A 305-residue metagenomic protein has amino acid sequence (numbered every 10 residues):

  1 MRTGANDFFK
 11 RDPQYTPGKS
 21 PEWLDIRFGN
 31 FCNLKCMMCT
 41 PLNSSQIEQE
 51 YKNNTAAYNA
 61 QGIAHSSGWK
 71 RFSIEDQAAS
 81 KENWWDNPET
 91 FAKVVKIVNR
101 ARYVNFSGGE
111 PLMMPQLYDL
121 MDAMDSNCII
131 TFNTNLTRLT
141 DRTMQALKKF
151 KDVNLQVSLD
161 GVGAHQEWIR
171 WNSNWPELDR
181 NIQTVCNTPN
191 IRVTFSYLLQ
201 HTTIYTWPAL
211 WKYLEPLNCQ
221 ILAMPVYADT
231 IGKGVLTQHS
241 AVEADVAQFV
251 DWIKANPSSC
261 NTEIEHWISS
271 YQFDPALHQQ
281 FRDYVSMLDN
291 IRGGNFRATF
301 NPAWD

Functional and structural regions predicted by a protein language model:
M1-K81, I97-V98, C260-D305: N-terminal pre-core extensions flanking Radical SAM catalytic domains
A5-F9, D86-P88, L139: Short amphipathic alpha-helical surface micro-motifs
P21-F31, L42-D86, V98-M114, D125-D141 (+3 more regions): Core AdoMet radical
T90-K96, I182-N187: Short, basic/hydrophobic alpha-helical segments
K93-V94, Q116-A123, R142-A146, W168 (+1 more regions): A short acidic, amphipathic alpha-helical/loop segment
T131, D152-Q156, W175-W304: Conserved C-terminal portion of the radical SAM core fold that forms the substrate/S-adenosylmethionine-binding
